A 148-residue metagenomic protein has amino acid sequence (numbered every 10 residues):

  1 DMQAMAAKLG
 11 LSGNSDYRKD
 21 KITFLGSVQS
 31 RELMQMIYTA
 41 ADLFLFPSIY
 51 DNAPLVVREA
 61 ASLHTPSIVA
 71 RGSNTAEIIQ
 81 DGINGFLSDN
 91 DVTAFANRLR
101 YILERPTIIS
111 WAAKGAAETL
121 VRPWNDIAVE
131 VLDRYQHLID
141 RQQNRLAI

Functional and structural regions predicted by a protein language model:
M2, R71-G82, F86-L87: Short acidic/histidine- and often glycine-rich active-site loop of Leloir-type glycosyltransferases that engages
M2-V28: Nucleotide-activated donor-binding/catalytic signature segment of Leloir-type glycosyltransferases, i.e., the conserved
Q35, V57-S62, A76-E77: Short alpha-helical segment that forms part of, or immediately flanks, the ligand-binding pocket in carbohydrate-active
Q35-A41: Short alpha-helical donor nucleotide-sugar binding micro-motif in glycosyltransferases
I49: Aromatic "clamp/platform" in nucleotide-sugar-dependent glycosyltransferases that forms part of the donor/acceptor
V57, P66-A70: Short hydrophobic beta-strand element within catalytic cores of glycosyltransferases and related nucleotide-activated
D81-G82, F86-V92, Y101-P106: Conserved acidic donor-binding segment of nucleotide-sugar-dependent glycosyltransferases
W124-I148: C-terminal alpha-helical cap of glycosyltransferases
